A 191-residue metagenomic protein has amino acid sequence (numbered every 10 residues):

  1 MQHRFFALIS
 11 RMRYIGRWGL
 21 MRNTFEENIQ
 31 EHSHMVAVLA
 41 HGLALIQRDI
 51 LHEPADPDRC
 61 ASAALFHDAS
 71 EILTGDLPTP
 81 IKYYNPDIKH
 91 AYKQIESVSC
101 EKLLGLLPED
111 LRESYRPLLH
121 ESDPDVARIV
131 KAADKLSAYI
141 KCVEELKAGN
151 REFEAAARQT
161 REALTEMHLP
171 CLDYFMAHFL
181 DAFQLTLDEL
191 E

Functional and structural regions predicted by a protein language model:
M1-E191: Alpha-helical, largely C-terminal catalytic domains that coordinate divalent metal ions via clustered Asp/Glu/His
